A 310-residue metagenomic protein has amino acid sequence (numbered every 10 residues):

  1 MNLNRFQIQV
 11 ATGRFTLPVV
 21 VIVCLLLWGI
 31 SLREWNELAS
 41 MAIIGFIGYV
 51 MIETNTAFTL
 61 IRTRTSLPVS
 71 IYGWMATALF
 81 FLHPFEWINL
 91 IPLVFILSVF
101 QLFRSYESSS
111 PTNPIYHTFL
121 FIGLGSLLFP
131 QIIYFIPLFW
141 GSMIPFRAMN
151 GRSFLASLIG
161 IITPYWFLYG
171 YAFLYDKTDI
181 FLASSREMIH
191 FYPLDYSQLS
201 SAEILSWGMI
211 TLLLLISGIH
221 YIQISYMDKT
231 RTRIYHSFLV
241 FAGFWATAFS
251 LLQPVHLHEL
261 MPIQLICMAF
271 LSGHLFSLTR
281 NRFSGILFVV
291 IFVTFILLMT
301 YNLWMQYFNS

Functional and structural regions predicted by a protein language model:
M1-V20, F283-S284: N-terminal membrane topogenic signal
V23-W28, L182-I204, S217-Y221: Juxtamembrane membrane-water interface segments that cap and precede transmembrane helices
I47-N55, F95-L102, L214, M268-R280: Transmembrane alpha-helical segments
A57-M75: Transmembrane-helix signature of polytopic, membrane-embedded enzymes that assemble or transfer cell-envelope glycans
F80, Y116-L128: Membrane-interface alpha helices of multi-pass inner-membrane proteins
S98-N113: Membrane-interface transmembrane helices that cradle and orient dolichyl/undecaprenyl
F135-I159: Perimembrane helix-loop-helix junctions
I222-R280: Membrane-water interface signatures at transmembrane helix termini and the short loops that connect adjacent helices
